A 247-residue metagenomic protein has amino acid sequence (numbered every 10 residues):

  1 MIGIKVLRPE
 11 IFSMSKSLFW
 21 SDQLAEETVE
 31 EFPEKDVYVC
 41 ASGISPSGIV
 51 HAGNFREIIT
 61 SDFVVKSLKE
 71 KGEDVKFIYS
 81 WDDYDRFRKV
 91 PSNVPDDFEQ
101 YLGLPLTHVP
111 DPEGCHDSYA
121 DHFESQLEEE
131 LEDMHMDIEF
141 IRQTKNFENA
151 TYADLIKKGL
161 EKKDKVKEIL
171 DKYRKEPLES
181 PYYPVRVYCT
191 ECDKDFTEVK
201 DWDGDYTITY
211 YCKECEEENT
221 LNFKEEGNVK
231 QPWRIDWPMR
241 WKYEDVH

Functional and structural regions predicted by a protein language model:
M1-A52, F63-Y79, N93-G103, E129 (+4 more regions): Non-catalytic terminal extensions that flank enzyme cores
I11-S13, P46-F55, L106-S118, T144-E148 (+1 more regions): The substrate-binding groove and active-site-proximal loops of carbohydrate-active enzymes, especially glycoside
Y79-D82, E139-T151: Acidic carboxylate-rich catalytic motifs and surrounding loops in phosphoryl-/glycosyl-chemistry enzymes
Y84-Y101, L155-I156: Charged, often glycine-rich, active-site loop that binds/positions anionic groups
F98-M134: A glycine-rich helix N-cap at a beta->alpha junction
T144-D154, T197, Y210-C212: Domain-scale recognition of functional cores that engage charged ligands
E148, K162-K163: Residue-level recognition of alpha-helix termini/interfacial anchor residues
A153-K162: Short, surface-exposed amphipathic charged segments that create phosphate/polyanion-binding patches used for binding
